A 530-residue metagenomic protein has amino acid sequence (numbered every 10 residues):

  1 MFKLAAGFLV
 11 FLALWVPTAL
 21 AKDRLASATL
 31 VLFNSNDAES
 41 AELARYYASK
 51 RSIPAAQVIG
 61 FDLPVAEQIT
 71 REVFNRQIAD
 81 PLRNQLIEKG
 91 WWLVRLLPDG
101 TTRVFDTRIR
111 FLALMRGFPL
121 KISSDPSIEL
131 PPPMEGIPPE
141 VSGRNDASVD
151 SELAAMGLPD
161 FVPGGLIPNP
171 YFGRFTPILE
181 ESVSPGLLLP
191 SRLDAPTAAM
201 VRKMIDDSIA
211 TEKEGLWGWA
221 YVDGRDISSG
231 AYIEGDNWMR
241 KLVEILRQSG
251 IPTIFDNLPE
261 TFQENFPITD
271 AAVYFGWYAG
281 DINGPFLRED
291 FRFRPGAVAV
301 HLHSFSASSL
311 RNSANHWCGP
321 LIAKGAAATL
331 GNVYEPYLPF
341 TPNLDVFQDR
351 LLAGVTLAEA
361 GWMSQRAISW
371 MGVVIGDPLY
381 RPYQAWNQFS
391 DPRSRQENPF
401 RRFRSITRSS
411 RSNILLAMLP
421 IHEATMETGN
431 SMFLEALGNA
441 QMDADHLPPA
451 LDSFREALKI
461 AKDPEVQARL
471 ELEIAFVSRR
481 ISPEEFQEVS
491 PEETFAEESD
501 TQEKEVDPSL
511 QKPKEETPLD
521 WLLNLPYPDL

Functional and structural regions predicted by a protein language model:
A5-W15: Bacterial N-terminal signal peptides
P17-A21: Sec/Tat signal peptide C-region and signal peptidase I cleavage site
K22-M432, N439, D443-P448: Cysteine-dependent hydrolase recognition
E423-T425, A457, P464, E493-A496: Alpha-helical solenoid scaffolds that mediate protein-protein interactions, centered on TPR/SEL1-like repeats but also
M432, K462-L470, E497-E503: Boundary/linker segments of alpha-helical solenoid repeat arrays
F476-P491: Alpha-helical linker/edge segments of TPR/alpha-solenoid repeat scaffolds and analogous pre-/post-domain helices
V506-L530: Long, low-complexity, intrinsically disordered segments
